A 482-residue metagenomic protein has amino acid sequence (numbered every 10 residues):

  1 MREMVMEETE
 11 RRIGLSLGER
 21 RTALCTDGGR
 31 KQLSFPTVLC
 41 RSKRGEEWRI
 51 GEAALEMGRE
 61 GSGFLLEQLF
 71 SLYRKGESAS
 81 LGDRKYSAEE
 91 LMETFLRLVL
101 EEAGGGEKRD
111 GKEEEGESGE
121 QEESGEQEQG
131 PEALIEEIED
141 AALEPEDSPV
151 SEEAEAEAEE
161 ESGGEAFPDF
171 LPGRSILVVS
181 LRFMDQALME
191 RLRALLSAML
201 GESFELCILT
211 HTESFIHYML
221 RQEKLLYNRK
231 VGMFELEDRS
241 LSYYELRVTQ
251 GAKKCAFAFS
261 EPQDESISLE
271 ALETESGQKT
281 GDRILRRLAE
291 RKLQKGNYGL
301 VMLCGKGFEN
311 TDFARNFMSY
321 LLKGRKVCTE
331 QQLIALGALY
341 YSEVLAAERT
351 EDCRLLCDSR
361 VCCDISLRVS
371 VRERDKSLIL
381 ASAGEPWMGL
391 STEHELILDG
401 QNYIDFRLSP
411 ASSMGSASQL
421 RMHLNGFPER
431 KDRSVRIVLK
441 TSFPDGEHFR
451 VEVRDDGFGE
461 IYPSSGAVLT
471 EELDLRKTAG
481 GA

Functional and structural regions predicted by a protein language model:
M1-E10, E202-G232, L333-L356, K431: Conserved phosphate-binding catalytic cores of ATP/NTP-utilizing and phosphoryl-transfer enzymes
R2-Q32, L39, L220-A258, V435-R454: Gly/Thr-rich phosphate-binding beta-strand-loop-beta motif of the actin/hexokinase/Hsp70
R21-G119, G125-L177, S260, D264-R291: Conserved phosphate-binding loops in N-terminal lobes of ATP-dependent enzymes of the actin/Hsp70/sugar-kinase
E89-A103, E107, E159, G163-L220 (+1 more regions): Active-site neighborhood for divalent-cation/phosphate handling
S175-L188, E290-M318, K326, E330-Q331: Glycine-rich phosphate-binding loops at beta-strand->alpha-helix junctions
D185, A194-R283: Small-residue (GG/TT-enriched) beta-loop-alpha framework at ligand/catalytic clefts
Y340-R436: Acidic, glycine/GT-rich loop-and beta-edge segments that sit at the periphery of enzyme/chaperone cores
G446-A482: Generic C-terminus detector
